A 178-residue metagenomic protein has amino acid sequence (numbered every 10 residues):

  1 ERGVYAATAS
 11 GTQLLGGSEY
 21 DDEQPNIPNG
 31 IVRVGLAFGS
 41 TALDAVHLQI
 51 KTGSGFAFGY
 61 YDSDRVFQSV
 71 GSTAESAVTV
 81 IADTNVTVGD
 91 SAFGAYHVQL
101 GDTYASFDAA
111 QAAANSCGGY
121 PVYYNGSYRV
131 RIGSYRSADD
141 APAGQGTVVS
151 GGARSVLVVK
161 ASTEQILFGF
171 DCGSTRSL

Functional and structural regions predicted by a protein language model:
E1-L178: Conserved, single-site charged/polar hotspot
